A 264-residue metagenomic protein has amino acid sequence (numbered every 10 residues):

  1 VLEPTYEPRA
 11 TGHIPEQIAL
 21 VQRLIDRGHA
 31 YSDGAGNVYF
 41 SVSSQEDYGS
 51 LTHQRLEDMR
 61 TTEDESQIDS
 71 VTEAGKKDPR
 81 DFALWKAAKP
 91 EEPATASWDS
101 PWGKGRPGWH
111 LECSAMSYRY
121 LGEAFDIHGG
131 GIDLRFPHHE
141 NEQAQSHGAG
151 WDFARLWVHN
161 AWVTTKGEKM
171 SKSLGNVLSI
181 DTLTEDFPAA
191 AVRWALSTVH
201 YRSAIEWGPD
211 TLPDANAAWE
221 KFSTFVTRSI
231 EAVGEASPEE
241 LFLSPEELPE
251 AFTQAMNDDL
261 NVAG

Functional and structural regions predicted by a protein language model:
V1-A10: Divalent metal-dependent hydrolysis catalytic cores, especially in the metallo-beta-lactamase
E7, D33-G34, F242: Non-catalytic, surface-exposed connector residues within folded enzymatic/regulatory domains
H13-E16, S244: Short, conserved alpha-helical segments within structured domains
P15-I230: Alpha-helical recognition segments enriched in aromatics with Gly/Pro capping that present substrate-recognition
D133, E168-M170, P238-L243, V262: A short, ordered amphipathic alpha-helix with a cationic face
T227-E250: Short, glycine- and charge-enriched coil/turn segments that flank and shape catalytic ligand pockets
A251-G264: Helix-rich, typically C-terminal accessory recognition domains appended to large enzymatic cores
